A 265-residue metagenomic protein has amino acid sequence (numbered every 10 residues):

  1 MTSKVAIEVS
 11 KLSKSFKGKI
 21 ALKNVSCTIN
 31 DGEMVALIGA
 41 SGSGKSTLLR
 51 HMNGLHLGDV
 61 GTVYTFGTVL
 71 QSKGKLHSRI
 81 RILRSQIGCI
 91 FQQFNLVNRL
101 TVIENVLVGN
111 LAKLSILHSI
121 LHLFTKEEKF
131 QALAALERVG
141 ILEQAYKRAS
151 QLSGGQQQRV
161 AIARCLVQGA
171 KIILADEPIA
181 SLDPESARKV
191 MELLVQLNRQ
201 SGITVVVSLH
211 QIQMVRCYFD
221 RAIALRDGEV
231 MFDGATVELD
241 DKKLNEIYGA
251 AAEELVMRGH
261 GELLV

Functional and structural regions predicted by a protein language model:
N53: Helix-to-loop junction immediately C-terminal to a conserved catalytic motif
G61-S72: Conserved ABC transporter NBD signature motif
V69-Q71, L107, L114, H118-E143: Conserved ABC ATPase "signature" region
L70-G88, H118-K126, L239: ABC ATPase NBD coupling module
R148-L152, Q156: Conserved ABC ATPase signature
I173-D176: Catalytic Walker B motif of ABC-type/P-loop ATPase nucleotide-binding domains
